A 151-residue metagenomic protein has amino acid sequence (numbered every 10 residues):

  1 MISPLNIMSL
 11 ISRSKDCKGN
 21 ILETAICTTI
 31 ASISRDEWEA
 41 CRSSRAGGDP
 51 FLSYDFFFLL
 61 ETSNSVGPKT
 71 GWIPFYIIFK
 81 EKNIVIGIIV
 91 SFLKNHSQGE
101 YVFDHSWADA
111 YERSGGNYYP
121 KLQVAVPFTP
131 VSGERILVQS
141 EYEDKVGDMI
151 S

Functional and structural regions predicted by a protein language model:
M1-S151: N-acyltransferase acceptor-side catalytic subdomain
